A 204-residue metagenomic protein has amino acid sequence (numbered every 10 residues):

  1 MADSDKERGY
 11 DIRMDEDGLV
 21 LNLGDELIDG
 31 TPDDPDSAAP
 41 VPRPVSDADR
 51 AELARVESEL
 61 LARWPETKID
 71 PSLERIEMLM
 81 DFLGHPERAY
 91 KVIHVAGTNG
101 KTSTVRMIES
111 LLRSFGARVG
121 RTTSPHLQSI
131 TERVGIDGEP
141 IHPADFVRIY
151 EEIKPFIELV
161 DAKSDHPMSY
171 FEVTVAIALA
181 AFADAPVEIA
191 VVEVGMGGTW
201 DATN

Functional and structural regions predicted by a protein language model:
M1-G97, T104-F115, T122, D161-A162: Short functional linear segments
A48, E52, T67-I69, L73-R88 (+1 more regions): ATP-dependent carboxylate-amine ligase catalytic core
N99-K101, L127: Short active-site-proximal "capping" loops at secondary-structure junctions
T102-V105, E188: Internal amphipathic alpha-helical segments of the cytochrome P450 catalytic fold
